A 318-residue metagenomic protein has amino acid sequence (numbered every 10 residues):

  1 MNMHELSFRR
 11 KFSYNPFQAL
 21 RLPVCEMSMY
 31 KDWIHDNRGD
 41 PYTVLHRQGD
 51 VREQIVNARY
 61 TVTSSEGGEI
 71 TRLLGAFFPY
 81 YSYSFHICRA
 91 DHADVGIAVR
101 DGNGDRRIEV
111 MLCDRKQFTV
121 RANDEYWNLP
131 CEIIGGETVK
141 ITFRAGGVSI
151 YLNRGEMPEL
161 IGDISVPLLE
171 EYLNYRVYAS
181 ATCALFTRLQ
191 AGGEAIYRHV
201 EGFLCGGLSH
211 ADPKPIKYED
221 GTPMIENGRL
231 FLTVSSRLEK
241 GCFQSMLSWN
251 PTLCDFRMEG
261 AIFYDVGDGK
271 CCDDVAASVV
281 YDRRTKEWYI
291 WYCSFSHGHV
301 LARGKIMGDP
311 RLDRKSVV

Functional and structural regions predicted by a protein language model:
M1-T63, C88-P130, E137-T138, R144-A276 (+1 more regions): Beta-rich carbohydrate-recognition and catalytic domains
T61-F77: Short surface loop/edge beta-strand patches of beta-sandwich-type extracellular domains that form ligand-contact sites
R72-Y83, P130-G135: Extracellular/lumenal carbohydrate-interaction signature centered on repeated Trp-anchored short motifs
